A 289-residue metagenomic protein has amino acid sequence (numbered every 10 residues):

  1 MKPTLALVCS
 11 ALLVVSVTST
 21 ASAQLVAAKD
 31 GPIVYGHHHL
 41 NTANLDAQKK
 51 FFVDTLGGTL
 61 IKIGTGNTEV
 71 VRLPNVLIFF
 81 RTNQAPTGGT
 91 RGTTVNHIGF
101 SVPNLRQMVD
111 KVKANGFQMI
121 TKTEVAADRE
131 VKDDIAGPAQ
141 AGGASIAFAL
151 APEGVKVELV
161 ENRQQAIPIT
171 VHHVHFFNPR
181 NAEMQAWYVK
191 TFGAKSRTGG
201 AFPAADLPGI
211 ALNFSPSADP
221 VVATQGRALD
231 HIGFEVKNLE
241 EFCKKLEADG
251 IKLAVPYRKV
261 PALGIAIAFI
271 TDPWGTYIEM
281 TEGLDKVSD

Functional and structural regions predicted by a protein language model:
M1-K2: N-terminal secretory signal peptides that target proteins for export/translocation
A6-T20: Bacterial N-terminal signal peptides
S22-G31, V109, K113-F176, R197-L207 (+4 more regions): Vicinal oxygen chelate
K29-T65, E69-V70: Mature N-terminal segment immediately following signal peptide/propeptide cleavage in secreted/periplasmic
Y35, T94-H97, A228-H231: Eukaryotic phosphotyrosine signaling hubs
H39-N44, F100-V102, F176-A182, E235-K237: Short, surface-exposed ligand-recognition loops at beta-strand->loop->(often short) alpha-helix junctions that present
A43-L60, M108-N115, R180-S196, A248-D249: Amphipathic alpha-helical segments
T65-F117: Mid-chain, structured segments of secreted extracytoplasmic proteins
